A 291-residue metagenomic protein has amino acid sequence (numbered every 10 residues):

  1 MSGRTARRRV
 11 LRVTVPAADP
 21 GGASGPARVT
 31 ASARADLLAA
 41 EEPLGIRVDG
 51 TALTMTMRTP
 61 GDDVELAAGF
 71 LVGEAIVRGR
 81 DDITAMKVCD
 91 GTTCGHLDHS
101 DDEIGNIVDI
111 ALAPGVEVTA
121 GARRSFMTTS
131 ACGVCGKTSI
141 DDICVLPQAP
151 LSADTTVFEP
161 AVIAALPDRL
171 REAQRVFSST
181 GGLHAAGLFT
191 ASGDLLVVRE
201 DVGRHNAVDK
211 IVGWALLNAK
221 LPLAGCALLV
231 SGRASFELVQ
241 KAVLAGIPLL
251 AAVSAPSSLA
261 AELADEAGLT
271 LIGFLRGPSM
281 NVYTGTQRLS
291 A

Functional and structural regions predicted by a protein language model:
M1-A186, T190-A191, L195-V198: Intrinsically disordered, low-complexity regions enriched in acidic/Ser/Thr/Pro/Gln residues
V176-G232, L244: Glycine- and Gly-Pro-enriched alpha-helical subdomains that act as flexible, kink-prone "lid/hinge" or packing modules
V208, V239, A260-A261: Generic hydrophobic/aromatic pocket-lining and core-packing "Φ" positions
L229, L250-A251, I272: Structural detector of well-ordered beta-strand residues that form the stable sheet scaffold of enzyme domains
S235-E237, L250: Helix-rich terminal scaffold detector
A245-G246, A267: Short, structured coil segments at secondary-structure junctions
G246-S258: A conserved acidic, glycine/proline-rich C-terminal tail/linker
A255, L259-A291: C-terminal binding/interaction regions
